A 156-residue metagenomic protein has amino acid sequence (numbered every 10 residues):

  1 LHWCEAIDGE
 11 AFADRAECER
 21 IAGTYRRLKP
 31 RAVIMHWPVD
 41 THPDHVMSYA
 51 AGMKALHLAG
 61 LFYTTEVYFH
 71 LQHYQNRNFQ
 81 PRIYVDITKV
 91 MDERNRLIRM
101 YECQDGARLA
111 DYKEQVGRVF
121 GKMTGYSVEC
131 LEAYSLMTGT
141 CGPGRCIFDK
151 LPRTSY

Functional and structural regions predicted by a protein language model:
L1-Y63, E129, F148-P152: Active-site beta-strand->loop->alpha-helix modules in alpha/beta enzyme cores, enriched in Gly/His/Asp(Glu)
Y63-E66, H70-Y156: The feature marks non-catalytic terminal segments
